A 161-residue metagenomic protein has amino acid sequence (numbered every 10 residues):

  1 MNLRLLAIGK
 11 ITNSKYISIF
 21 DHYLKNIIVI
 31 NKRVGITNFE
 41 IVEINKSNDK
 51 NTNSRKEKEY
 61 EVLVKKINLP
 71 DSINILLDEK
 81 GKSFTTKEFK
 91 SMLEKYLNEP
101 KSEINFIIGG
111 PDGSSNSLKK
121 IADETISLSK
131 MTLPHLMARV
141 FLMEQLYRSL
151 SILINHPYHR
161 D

Functional and structural regions predicted by a protein language model:
M1-N31: N-terminal beta1-alpha1 ligand-phosphate binding loop
N2-L6, E40-V42, N105: A structural signal for isolated positions on well-ordered beta-strands in alpha/beta enzyme cores
L5, I75, G109, L142: Conserved RecA-like P-loop NTPase ATPase core
I11, E79-K82, G110-G113: Short glycine-rich anion-binding loops that position phosphate/pyrophosphate groups of nucleotides and phosphorylated
I17, N53, T86-K90, K119 (+1 more regions): Conserved strand-to-helix beginnings and helix N-cap segments that scaffold or border functional pockets
I36-E103: S-adenosyl-L-methionine/SAH cofactor-binding core of RNA-modifying enzymes
N98-I107, S129-H135: Short, acidic/small-residue loops that bind anionic groups at enzyme active sites
D112, N116-R160: Structured adenosyl-cofactor binding patch, chiefly the S-adenosyl-L-methionine
